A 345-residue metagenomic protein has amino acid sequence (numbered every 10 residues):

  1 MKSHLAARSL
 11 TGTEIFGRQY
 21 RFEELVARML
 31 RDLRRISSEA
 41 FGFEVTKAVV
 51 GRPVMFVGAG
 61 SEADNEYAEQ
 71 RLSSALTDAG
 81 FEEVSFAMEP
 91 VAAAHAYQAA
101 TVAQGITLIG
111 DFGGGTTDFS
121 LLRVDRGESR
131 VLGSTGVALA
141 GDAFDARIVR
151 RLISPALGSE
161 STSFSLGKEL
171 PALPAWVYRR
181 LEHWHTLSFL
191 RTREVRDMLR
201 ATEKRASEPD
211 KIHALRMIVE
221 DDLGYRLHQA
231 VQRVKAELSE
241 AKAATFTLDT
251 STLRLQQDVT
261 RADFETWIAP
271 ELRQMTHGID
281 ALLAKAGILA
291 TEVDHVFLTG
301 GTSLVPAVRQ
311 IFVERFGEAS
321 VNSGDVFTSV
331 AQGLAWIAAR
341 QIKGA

Functional and structural regions predicted by a protein language model:
M1-I109, D125-A143, L255-D280, A284-L289 (+2 more regions): N-terminal phosphate-binding loop and flanking beta/alpha elements of the actin-like ATPase fold
F41, K235, S239-K242, A286-G287 (+1 more regions): Long, hydrophobic, amphipathic alpha-helical segments used as structural scaffolds
F41, L152-E160, A338, I342: A generic secondary-structure signal for well-formed alpha-helical elements
G58, V177-H183, A339, K343-G344: Hydrophobic/aromatic-enriched cytosolic interaction surfaces used to assemble or bind macromolecules
A103-F112, S159, A339-A345: A polyampholytic, Gly/Pro-enriched intrinsically disordered region
G114-T116: Short acidic, Gly/Ser-rich segments with clustered Asp/Glu that frequently serve as metal-coordination loops in enzyme
D118-L122: Short beta-strand scaffold segments in enzyme catalytic cores
V124-T250: Phosphate-binding glycine-rich/basic clefts of nucleotide- and phosphate-handling proteins, predominantly
